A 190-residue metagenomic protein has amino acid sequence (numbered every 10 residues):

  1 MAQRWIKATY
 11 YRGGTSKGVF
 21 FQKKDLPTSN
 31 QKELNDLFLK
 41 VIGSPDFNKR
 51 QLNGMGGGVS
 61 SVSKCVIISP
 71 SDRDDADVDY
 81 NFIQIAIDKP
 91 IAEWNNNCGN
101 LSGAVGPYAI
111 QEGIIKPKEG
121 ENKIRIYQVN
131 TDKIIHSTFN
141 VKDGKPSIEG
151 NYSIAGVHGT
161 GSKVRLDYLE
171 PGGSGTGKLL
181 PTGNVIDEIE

Functional and structural regions predicted by a protein language model:
M1-E190: A glycine-rich beta-to-alpha transition motif near the start of alpha/beta enzyme domains, typified by
